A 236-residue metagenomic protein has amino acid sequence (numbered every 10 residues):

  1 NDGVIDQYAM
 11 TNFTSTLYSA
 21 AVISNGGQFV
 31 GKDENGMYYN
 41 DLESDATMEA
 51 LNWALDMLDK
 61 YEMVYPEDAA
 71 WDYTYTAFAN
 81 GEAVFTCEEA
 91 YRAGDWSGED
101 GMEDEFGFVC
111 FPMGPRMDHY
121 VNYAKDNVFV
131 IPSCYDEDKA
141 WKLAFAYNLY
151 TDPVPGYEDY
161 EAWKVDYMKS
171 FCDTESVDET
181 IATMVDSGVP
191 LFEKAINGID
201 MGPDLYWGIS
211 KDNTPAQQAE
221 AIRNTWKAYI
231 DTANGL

Functional and structural regions predicted by a protein language model:
N1, L58-E62, D100, Y150-V154 (+1 more regions): Sec/Tat-exported extracytoplasmic proteins
N1-Y39: Extracytoplasmic/periplasmic solute-binding protein
T16-L17, A46-W53, Y73, A77 (+5 more regions): Extracytoplasmic/secreted proteins, especially bacterial periplasmic and envelope-associated proteins
K32-D68: Glycine-centered hinge/linker elements that transmit conformational signals in sensory and ligand-binding systems
Y65-A79: Short helix-initiation/N-cap motifs at beta->coil->alpha
V84-E89: Paired acidic/hydrophobic, glycine-rich loop segments that form the ligand-binding mouth/hinge of periplasmic-binding
G98-V165: Extracytoplasmic/periplasmic substrate-recognition and gating elements
S133, E137-A144, T151-L236: Conserved C-terminal helix/tail region of periplasmic/extracytoplasmic solute-binding proteins
